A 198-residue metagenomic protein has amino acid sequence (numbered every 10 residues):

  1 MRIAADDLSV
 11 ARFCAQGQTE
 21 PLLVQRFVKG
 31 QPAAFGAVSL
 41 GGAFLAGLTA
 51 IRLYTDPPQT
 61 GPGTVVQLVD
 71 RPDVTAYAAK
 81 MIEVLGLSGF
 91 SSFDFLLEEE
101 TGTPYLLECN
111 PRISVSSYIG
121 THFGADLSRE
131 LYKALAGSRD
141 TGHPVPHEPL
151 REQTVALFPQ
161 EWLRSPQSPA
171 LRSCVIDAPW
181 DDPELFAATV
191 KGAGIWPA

Functional and structural regions predicted by a protein language model:
R2-G61, Q67-A79, L97, T103-Y105: Phosphate-binding site of ATP-dependent enzymes
L23, S88-S92, T141-E148: Flexible, glycine/charged-enriched surface loops at secondary-structure junctions
F35, L85-Y118: Conserved metal-phosphate-binding beta-hairpin within the catalytic cores of diverse ATP-dependent phosphoryl-transfer
G42-A43, T101-G102, G137, H147-E148: Detector for glycine-centered tight turns/loop "hinges" at secondary-structure junctions
L53-P57, P62-V65, N110-G124: Glycine-rich phosphate/pyrophosphate-binding beta-alpha loops
A76, L107, A125, R129-E130: Feature representing long, continuous alpha-helical segments
R129-A198: Peripheral (often C-terminal) accessory segments that flank ATP-dependent C-N-forming ligase machineries
